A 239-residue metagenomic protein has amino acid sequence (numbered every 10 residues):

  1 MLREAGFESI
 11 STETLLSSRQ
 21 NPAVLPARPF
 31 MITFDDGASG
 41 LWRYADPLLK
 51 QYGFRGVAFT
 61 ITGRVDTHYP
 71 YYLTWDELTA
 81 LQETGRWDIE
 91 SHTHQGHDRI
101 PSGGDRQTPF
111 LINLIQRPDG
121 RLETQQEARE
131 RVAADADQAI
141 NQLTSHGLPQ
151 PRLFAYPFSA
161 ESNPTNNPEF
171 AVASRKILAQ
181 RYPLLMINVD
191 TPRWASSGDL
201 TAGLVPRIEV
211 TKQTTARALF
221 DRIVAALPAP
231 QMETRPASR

Functional and structural regions predicted by a protein language model:
M1-E4, G37-S39, Y71-D76: Aromatic- and glycine-enriched glycan-recognition loops and surfaces that form the carbohydrate-binding subsites
M1-P29, P192, G203-R207, T211-K212 (+1 more regions): N-terminal pre-catalytic segment of deacetylase/amide-hydrolase enzymes
T14, A27-P29, T33, L41-A45: Membrane-embedded segments
L16-S17, D36-G40, G63-T67, H94-R99 (+3 more regions): Solvent-exposed loop/turn segments at secondary-structure junctions within structured extracellular/periplasmic domains
P26-F30, K50-S162, V205: Metal-dependent polysaccharide deacetylase catalytic core of the NodB/CE4 family, i.e., the active-site-bearing domain
D35-D36, V57: Conserved beta-strand->loop/alpha-helix structural units within folded catalytic cores of enzymes with alpha/beta
Y44-L48, E77, A173: A short acidic, amphipathic alpha-helical/loop segment
T60-I61, I115-R121, H146, Q150-L153 (+1 more regions): His/Asp/Glu-enriched short active-site or ligand-binding loop at hydrolase and phosphoryl-transfer sites
